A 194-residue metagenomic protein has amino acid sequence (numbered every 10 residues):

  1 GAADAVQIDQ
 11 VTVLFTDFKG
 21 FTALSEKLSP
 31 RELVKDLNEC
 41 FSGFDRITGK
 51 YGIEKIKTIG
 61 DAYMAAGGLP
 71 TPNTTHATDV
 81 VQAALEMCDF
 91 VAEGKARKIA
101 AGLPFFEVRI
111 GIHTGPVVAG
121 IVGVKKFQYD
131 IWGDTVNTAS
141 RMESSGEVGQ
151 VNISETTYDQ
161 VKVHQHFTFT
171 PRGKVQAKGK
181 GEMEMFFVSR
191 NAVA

Functional and structural regions predicted by a protein language model:
G1-A3, K98-I99, R172: Short, P/G- and charge-enriched loop/turn segments at secondary-structure junctions
A2-A83: Catalytic NTP-binding/metal-coordinating core of nucleotidyl cyclase/transferase enzymes
D9-V11, F106-V108, G115-V117, M183-E184: Change "...and in nucleic-acid phosphodiester-cleaving endonucleases..." to "...and in nucleic-acid processing enzymes
L37-I53, L69-I110, T114, D134-E147 (+2 more regions): Alpha-helical scaffold within the catalytic cores of cyclic-nucleotide enzymes
I59-G60, A100-R109, V151-T157: Acidic/histidine metal-binding catalytic segments
V117-A119, S145-A194: Cytosolic regulatory/linker segments at or just downstream of nucleotide-handling modules in signal-transduction
I121-G123: Cytochrome P450 core scaffold surrounding the K-helix E-X-X-R motif and the conserved "meander" helix-loop region
K126-F127: Short linear X-Pro dipeptides
